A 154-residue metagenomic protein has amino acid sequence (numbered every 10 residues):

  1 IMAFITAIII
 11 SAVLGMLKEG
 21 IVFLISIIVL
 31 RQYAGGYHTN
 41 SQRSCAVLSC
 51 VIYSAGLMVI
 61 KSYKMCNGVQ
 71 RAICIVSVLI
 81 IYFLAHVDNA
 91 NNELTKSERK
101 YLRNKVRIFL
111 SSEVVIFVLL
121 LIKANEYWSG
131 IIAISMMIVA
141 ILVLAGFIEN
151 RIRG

Functional and structural regions predicted by a protein language model:
F4-I9, V29-Y33, S54-V59, I116-L121 (+2 more regions): Alpha-helical transmembrane segments of multipass membrane proteins
I10-I25, V69-S77: Structural signature of hydrophobic alpha-helical transmembrane segments
I27-T39, A85-L94, L144-N150: C-terminal ends of transmembrane helices
N40-V51, V69-I75, S97-N104: Cytoplasmic-side transmembrane-helix entry/capping segments in multi-pass membrane proteins
S49-A90: Short helix-perturbing small/polar motifs within transmembrane alpha-helices
G56-V69, L110-E126: Hydrophobic alpha-helical transmembrane segments in multi-pass integral membrane proteins
V76, G130-L144: Small-residue-rich transmembrane alpha-helices that serve as helix-helix interface/gating elements in multipass
N89-S112: Membrane-helix boundary/juxtamembrane motif in polytopic membrane proteins
